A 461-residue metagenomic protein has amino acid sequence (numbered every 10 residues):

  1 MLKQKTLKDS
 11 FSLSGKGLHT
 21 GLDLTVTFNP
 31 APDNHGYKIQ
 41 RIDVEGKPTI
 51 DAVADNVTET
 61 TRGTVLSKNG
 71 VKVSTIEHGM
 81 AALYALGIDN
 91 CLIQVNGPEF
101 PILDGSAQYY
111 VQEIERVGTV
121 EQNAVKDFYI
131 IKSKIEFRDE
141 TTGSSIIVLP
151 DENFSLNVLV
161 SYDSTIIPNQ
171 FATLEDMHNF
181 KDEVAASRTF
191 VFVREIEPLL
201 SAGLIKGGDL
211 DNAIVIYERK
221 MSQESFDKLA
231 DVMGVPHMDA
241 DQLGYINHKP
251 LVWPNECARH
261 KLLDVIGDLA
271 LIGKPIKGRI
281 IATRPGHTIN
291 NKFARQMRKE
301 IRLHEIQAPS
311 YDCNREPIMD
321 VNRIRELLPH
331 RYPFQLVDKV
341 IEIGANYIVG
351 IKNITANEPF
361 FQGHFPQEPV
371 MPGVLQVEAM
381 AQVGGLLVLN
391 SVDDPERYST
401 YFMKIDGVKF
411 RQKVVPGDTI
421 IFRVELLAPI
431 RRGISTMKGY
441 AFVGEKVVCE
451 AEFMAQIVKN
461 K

Functional and structural regions predicted by a protein language model:
M1-D89, Q94-Y311: C-terminal regulatory domains involved in ligand/effector binding and gene-expression control
T6-S10, I318-I324, I421-F422: Short Pro/Gly-enriched beta-strand edge/turn motifs at strand-loop
N90, R279, D338-E342, G407: Extracellular/lumenal ectodomain signal focusing on beta-strand-rich modules and carbohydrate-recognition contexts
A172-F190, M371, A441-C449, F453-K461: Flexible glycine-rich active-site/ligand-binding loops centered on an Asp-His dyad
R259-I272, V340, N346, V370-P395: Active-site helix/loop of acyl-thioester processing domains in fatty-acid/polyketide metabolism, spanning hotdog-fold
G273-A282, P309-I318, G384-I421, V448 (+1 more regions): Hydrophobic beta-strand-centered segment that forms part of the acyl-chain substrate-binding groove
L303-V370, R397-S399, V414-V415, L427 (+3 more regions): Non-catalytic linker/capping segments at the edges of enzyme domains
L336-K339, K404, K409, R423-E425 (+2 more regions): Residues located in well-ordered beta-strands
